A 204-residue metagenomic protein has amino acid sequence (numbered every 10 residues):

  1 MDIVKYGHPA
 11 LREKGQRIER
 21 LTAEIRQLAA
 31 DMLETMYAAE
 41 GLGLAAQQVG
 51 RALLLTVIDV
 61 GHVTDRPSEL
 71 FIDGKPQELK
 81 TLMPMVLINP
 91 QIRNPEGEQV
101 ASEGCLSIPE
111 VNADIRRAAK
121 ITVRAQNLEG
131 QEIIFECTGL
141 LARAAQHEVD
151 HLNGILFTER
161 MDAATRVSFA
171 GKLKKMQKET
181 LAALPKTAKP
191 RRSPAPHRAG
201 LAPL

Functional and structural regions predicted by a protein language model:
M1-Q146, H151-L204: Active-site rim/adjacent substrate-binding subdomains
